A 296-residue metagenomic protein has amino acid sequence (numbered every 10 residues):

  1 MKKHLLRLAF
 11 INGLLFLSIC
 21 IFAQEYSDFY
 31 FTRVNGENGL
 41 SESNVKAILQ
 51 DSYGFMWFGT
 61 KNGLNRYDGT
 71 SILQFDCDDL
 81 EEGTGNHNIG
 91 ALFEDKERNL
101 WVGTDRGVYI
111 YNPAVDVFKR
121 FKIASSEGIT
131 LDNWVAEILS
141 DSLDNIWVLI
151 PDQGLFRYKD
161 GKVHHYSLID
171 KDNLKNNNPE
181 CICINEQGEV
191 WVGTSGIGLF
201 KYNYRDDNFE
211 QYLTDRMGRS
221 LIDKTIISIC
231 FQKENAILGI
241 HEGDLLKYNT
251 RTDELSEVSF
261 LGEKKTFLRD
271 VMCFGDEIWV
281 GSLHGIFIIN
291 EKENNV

Functional and structural regions predicted by a protein language model:
M1-V296: Carboxylate-rich, polar loop motifs that coordinate divalent cations or form catalytic acidic clusters
